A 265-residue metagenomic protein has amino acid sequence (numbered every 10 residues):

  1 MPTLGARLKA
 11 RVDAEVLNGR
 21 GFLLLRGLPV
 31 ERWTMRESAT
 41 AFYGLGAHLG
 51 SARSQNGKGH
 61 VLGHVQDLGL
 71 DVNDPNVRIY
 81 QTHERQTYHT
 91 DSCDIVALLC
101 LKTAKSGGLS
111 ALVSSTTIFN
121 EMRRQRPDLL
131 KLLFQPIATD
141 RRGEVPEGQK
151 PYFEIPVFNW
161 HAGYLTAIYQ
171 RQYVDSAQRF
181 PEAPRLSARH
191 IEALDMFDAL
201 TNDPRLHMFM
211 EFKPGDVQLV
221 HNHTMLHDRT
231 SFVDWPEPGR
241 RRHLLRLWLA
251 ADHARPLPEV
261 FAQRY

Functional and structural regions predicted by a protein language model:
M1-A6, A10-R11, N18, L23 (+5 more regions): Active-site environment of non-heme Fe oxygenases that use a 2-His-1-carboxylate facial triad
R36-Y43, L112-S114: "Short basic amphipathic alpha-helical interaction patches in structured regions
F42-A52: A short alpha->loop->secondary-structure connector
